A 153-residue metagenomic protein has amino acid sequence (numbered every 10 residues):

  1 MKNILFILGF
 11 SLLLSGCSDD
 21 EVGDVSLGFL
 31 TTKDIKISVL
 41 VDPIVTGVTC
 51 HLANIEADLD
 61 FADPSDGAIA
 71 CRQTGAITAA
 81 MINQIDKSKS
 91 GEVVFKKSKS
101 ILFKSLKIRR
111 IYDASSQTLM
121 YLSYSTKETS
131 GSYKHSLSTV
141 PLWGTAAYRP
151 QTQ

Functional and structural regions predicted by a protein language model:
M1-I7: Sec-dependent signal peptide recognition, specifically the positively charged N-region followed immediately by
F10, P43-I44, P64: Residue-level signal for mature regions of secreted extracellular proteins and peptides
L14-G16: C-terminal motif of bacterial Sec signal peptides marking the signal peptidase cleavage site
S18-D20: Bacterial signal peptide processing site
D24-D42: Post-signal peptide N-terminal segment of mature Sec-exported envelope proteins
T32, V45-G47, D66: Extracytoplasmic
T49-S115: Mature extracytoplasmic domains of secretory-pathway proteins
S115-Q153: C-terminal partner/receptor-binding element of secreted or periplasmic proteins
